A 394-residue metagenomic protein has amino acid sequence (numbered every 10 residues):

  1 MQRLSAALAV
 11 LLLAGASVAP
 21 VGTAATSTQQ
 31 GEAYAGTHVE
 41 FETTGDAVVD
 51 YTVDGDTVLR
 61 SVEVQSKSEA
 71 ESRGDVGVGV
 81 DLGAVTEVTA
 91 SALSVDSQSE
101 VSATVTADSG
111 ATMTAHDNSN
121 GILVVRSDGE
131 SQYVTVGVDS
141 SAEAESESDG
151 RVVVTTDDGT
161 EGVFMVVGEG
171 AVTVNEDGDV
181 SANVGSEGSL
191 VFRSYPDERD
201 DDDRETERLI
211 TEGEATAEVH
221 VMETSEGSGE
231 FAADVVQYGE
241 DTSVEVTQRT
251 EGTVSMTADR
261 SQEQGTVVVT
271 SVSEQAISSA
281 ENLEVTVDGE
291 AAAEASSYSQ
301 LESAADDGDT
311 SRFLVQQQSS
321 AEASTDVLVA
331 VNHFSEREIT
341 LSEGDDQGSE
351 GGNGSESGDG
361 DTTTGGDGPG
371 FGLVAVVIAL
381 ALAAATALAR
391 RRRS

Functional and structural regions predicted by a protein language model:
M1-T28, V285, R337, S357-S394: Hydrophobic alpha-helical segments
T23-N353: Extracellular/lumenal glycan-associated context and N-glycosylation machinery
